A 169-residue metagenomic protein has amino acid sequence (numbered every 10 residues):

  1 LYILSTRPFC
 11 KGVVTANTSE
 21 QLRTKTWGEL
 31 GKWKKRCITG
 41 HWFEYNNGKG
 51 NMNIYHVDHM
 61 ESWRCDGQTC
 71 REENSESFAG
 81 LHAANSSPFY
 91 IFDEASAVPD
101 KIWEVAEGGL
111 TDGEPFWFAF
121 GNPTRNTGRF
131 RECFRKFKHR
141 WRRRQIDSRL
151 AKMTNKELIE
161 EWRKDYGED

Functional and structural regions predicted by a protein language model:
L1-D169: Phosphate/NTP-binding elements of NTP-utilizing enzymes
